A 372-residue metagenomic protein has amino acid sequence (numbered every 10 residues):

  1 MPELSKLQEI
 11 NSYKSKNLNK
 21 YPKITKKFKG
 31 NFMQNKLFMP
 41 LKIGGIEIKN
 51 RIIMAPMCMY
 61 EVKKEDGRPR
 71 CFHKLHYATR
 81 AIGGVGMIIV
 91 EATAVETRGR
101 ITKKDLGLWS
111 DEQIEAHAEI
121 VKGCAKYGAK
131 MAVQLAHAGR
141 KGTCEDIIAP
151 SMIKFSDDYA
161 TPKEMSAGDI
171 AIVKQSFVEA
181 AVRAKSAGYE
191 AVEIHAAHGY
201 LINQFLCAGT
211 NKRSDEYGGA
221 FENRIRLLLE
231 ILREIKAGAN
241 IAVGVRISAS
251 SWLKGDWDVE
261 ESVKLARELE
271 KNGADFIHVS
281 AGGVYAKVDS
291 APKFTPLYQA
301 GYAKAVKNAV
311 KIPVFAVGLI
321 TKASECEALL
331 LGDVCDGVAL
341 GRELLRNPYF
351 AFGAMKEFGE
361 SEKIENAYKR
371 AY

Functional and structural regions predicted by a protein language model:
L4-L7, Y21, F28: Cationic, low-complexity basic patches in intrinsically disordered or flexible, solvent-exposed regions
Y13-K14, K27-Y372: Flavin-dependent oxidoreductase catalytic cores
